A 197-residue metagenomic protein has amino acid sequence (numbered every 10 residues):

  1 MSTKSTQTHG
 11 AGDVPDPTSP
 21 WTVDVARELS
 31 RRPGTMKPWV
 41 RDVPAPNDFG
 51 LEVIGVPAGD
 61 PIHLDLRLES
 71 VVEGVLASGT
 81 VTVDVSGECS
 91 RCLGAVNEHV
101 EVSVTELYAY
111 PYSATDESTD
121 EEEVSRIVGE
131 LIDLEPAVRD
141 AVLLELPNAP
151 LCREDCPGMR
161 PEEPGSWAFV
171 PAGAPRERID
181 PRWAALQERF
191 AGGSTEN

Functional and structural regions predicted by a protein language model:
M1-M36, P61, N97-V102, E106-N197: Charge-rich, low-complexity linker and terminal segments
K37-P44: Contiguous beta-strand segments of beta-sheet-rich domains
N47-V56, C89-S90: Flexible, membrane-facing loop/turn or short amphipathic-helix motifs that contact lipid bilayers or gate lipid-binding
G55-H63: Amphipathic hydrophobic-ligand
R67-L76: Short Cys/His-rich Zn2+-coordinating modules
T82-V85: Short metal-coordination and nucleic-acid-contact micro-motifs, chiefly zinc-binding Cys/His arrays
E88-R91, D155: The −1 position to Zn-ligating cysteines in a subset of zinc-ribbon hairpins
G94: Short, conserved catalytic or interaction motifs in soluble domains
